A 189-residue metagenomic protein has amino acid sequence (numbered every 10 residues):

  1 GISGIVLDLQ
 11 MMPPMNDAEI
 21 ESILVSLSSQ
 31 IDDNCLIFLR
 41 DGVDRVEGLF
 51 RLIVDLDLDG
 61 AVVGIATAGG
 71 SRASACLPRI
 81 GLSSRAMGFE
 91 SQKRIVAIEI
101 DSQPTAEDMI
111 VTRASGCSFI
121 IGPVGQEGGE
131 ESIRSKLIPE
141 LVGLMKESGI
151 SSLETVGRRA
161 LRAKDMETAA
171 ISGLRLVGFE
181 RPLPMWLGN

Functional and structural regions predicted by a protein language model:
I2-P139, E147: Glycine-rich phosphate/ribose-binding loops and adjacent secondary-structure elements that form binding surfaces
S132, K136-N189: C-terminal extensions of enzymes
